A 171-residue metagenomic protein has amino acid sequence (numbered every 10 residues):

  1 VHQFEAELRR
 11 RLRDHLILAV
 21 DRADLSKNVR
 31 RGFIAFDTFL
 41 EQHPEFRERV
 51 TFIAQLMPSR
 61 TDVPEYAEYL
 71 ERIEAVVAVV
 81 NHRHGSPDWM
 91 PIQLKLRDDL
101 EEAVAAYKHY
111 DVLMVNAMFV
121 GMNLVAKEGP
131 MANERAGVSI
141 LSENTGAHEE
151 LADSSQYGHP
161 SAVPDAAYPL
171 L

Functional and structural regions predicted by a protein language model:
V1-I17, P44-R47: Nucleotide-sugar donor-binding and catalytic loop/hinge architecture of NDP-sugar-dependent glycosyltransferases
R11-S26, I53: Conserved donor-binding/catalytic core segment of Leloir-type glycosyltransferases
D21-D24, L96-R97, Q156-P160: Conserved donor-binding loops in enzymes that form glycosidic bonds
D24-T38: A conserved mid-protein helix/loop that constitutes part of the nucleotide-sugar donor-binding site
T38-E41, A78: Amphipathic alpha-helical segments of tetratricopeptide repeats
L40-I53, K108, V112-L171: Catalytic binding pocket for nucleotide-activated donors in carbohydrate/polymer assembly enzymes
L56-E101, S154: Nucleotide-activated donor-binding/catalytic signature segment of Leloir-type glycosyltransferases, i.e., the conserved
D99-Y110: Short acidic alpha-helix that forms the nucleotide-activated donor recognition element in Leloir-type transferases
